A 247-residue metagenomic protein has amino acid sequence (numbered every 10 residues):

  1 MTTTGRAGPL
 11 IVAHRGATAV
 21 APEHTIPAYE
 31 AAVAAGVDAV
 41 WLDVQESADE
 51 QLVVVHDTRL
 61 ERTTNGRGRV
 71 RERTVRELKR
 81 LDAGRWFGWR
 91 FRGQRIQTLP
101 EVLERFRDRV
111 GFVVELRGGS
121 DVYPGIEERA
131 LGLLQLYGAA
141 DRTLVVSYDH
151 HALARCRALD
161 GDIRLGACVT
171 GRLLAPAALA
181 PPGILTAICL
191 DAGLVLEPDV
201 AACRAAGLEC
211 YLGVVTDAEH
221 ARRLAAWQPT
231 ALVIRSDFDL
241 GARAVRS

Functional and structural regions predicted by a protein language model:
M1-S247: Phosphate-group recognition and catalysis centered on beta-loop-alpha active-site segments
